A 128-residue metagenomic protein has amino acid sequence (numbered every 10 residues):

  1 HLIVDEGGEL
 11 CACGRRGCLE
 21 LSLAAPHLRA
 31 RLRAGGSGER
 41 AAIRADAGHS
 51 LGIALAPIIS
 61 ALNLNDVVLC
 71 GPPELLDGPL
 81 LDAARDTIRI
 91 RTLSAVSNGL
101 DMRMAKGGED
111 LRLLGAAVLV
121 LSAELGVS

Functional and structural regions predicted by a protein language model:
H1-V4: Short, intrinsically disordered, charge-biased short linear motifs at domain edges
G7-L10, R15-S128: ATP-binding/phosphotransfer module of carbohydrate and carboxylate kinases, centering on a glycine-rich
